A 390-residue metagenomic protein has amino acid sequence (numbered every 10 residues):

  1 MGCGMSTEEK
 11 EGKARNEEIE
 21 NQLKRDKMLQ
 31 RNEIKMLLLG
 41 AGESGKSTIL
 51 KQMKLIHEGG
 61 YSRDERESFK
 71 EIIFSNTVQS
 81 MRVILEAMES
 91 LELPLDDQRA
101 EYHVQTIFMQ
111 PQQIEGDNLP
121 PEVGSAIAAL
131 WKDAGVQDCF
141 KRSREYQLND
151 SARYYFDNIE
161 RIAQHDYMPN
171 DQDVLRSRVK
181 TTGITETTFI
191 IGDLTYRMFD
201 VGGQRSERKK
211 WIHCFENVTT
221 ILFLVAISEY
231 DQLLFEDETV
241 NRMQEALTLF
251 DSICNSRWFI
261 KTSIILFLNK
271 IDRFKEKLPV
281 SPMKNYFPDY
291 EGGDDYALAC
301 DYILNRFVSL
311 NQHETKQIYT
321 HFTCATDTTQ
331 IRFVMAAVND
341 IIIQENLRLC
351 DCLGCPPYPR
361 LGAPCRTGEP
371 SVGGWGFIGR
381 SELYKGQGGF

Functional and structural regions predicted by a protein language model:
C3-D26, I56-T262, K270-K316, T326-I331 (+2 more regions): Switch- and interface-adjacent substructures of P-loop NTPase systems
K27-E33: Phosphate-binding P-loop
L37-K54: Glycine-rich phosphate-binding P-loop
L37-L39, I265-L268, Y319-A325: Extended hydrophobic secondary-structure segments that form protein cores and membrane-embedded regions
